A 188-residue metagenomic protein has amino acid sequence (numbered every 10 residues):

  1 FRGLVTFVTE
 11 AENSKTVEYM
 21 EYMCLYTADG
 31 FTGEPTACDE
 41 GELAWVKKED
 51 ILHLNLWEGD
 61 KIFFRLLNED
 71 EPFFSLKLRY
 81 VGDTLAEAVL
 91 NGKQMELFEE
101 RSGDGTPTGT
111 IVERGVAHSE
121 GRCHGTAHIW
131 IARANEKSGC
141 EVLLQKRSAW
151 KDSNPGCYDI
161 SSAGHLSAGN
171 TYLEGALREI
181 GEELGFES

Functional and structural regions predicted by a protein language model:
F1-L4, Y26, K47, L144 (+1 more regions): The catalytic Nudix box helix
V5-E21, H118-R122, D152-S153: Acidic pyrophosphate-coordinating catalytic loop
T9-E34, G105-T106, S188: Active-site-adjacent beta-strand/loop module that shapes the phosphate/pyrophosphate-binding cleft
L25-D29, W45, I131-R133: Short, well-ordered beta-strand micro-motif
T27, T36-L66, V89-Q94: NUDIX/MutT-family hydrolases
E69-M95: Charged phosphate-binding loop/patch that engages nucleotide di/tri-phosphates or the phosphate backbone of nucleic
Q94-K137: Acidic, metal-coordinating catalytic segment for phosphate/diphosphate chemistry, firing primarily on the Nudix
T126-S162: A glycine-rich, hydrophobic loop/mini-helix early in the fold
